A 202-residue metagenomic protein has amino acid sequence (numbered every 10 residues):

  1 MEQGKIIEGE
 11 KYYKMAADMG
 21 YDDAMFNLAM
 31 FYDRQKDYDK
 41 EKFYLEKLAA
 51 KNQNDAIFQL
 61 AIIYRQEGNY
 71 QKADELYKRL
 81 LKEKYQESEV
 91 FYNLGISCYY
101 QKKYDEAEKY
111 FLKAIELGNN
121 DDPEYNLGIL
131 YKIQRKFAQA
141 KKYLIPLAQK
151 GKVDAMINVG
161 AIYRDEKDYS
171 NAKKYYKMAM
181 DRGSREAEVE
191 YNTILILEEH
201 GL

Functional and structural regions predicted by a protein language model:
M1, D33, F58-A61, R65 (+4 more regions): Position-specific recognition of the canonical hydrophobic site in helix A of tetratricopeptide repeat
M19-Y21, K51-Q53, K84-E87, G118-N120 (+2 more regions): Short helix-capping/linker turns of helical repeat alpha-solenoids
A24, A56, V90, P123-E124 (+2 more regions): TPR alpha-solenoid repeat register
N27, Q59, N93, N126 (+2 more regions): Canonical tetratricopeptide repeat
K173, M178-L202: Terminal, low-structured helical/coil segments at or just beyond the last alpha-helical repeat
